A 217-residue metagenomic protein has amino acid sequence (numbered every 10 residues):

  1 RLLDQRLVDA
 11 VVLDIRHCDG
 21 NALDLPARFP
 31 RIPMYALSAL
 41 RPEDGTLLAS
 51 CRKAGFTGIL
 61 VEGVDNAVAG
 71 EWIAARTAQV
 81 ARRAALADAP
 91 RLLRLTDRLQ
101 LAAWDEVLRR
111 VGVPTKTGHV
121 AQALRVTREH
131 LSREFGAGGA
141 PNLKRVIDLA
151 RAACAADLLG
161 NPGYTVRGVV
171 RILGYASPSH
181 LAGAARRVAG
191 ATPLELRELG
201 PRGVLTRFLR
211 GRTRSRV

Functional and structural regions predicted by a protein language model:
R1-A10, H17-C18: Acidic, metal-coordinating helix/loop segments flanking the phosphotransfer/catalytic sites of two-component signaling
V11, R31-G45: A short, hydrophobic beta-strand element within the central beta-sheet of small alpha/beta folds
R41-G58: Alpha4 helix (beta4-alpha4-beta5 surface) of REC/receiver domains from two-component response regulators
T46, G63-I73, H130: C-terminal output helix
I73-A89: The C-terminal output helix
A89-P114, A123, R145-Y164: A short, Lys/Arg-enriched amphipathic alpha-helix from helix-turn-helix/homeodomain DNA-binding modules
T117-V146, V170-T192: Basic/polar phosphate-binding segments, predominantly the helix-turn-helix DNA-binding elements of transcriptional
G183-V217: …primarily DNA-binding HTH/wHTH and HhH modules…
